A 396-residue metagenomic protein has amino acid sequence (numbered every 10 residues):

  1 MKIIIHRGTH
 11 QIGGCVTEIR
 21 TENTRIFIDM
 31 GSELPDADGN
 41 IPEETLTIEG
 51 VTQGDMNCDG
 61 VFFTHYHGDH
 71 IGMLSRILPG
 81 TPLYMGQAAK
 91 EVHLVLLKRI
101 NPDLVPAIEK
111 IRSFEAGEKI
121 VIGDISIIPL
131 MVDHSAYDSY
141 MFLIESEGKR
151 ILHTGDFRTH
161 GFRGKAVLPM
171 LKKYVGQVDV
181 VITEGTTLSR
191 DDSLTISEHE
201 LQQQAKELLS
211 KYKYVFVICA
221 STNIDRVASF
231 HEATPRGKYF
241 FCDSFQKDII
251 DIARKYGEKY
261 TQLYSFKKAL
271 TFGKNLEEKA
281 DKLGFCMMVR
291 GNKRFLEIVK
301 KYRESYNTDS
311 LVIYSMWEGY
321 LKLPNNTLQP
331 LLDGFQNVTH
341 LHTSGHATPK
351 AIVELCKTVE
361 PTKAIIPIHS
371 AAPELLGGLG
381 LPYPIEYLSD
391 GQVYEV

Functional and structural regions predicted by a protein language model:
K2-F62, G68-D225, S229-E232: His/Asp/Glu-rich metal-coordinating catalytic cores of metallo-dependent phosphodiesterases/hydrolases acting on
I12, T21, L388-V396: Binuclear metal-dependent phosphoesterase catalytic core
E18-N23, Y140-P361, L381: Metal-dependent phosphodiesterase/nuclease catalytic metal-binding core
L34-P35, K90-H93, H160, K247-I250 (+3 more regions): Short gly/pro/ser/thr-enriched loop/turn and capping motifs at secondary-structure boundaries
H67-D69, K90, E115-G117, F245-K247 (+2 more regions): Short, polar loop motifs at secondary-structure junctions
P82-Q87, L104-E109, Y239-D243, Y260-L263 (+2 more regions): Short hydrophobic/aromatic-enriched beta-strand-loop microsegments
P82-Y84, A364-P367: Short glycine-rich phosphate-binding loop at a beta-alpha junction
K110-A116, Q262-K274, E386-L388: Short acidic-hydrophobic, aromatic-tinged amphipathic segments that line or gate anion-handling sites
